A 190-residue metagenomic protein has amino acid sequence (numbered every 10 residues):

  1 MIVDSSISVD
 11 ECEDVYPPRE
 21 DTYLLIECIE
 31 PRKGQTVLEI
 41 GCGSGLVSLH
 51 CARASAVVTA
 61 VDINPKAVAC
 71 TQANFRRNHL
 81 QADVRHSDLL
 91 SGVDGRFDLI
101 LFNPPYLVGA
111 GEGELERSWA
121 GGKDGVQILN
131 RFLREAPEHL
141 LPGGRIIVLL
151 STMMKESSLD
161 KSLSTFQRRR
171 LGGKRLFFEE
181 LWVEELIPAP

Functional and structural regions predicted by a protein language model:
M1-P31: Class I SAM-dependent transferase core
C12, R85-S87, L171-G173: Conserved beta-strand termini and adjacent loop/short-helix elements that scaffold enzyme active sites in alpha/beta
V15-P18, S44, F177: Short glycine/threonine-rich catalytic loop with a Thr-x-Gly-x-Asp
E20-F102, V108-A110: Conserved SAM/SAH cofactor-binding pocket of Class I
E27, Q127-E185: Conserved Class I SAM-dependent methyltransferase catalytic core
Q72-A73, E112-E114, L159-K161: Short amphipathic alpha-helical segments
P104-R131: Mobile active-site "lid"/loop adjacent to the S-adenosyl-L-methionine
L186-P190: C-terminal lobe and adjacent flexible extensions of AdoMet/dcAdoMet transferase-like proteins
